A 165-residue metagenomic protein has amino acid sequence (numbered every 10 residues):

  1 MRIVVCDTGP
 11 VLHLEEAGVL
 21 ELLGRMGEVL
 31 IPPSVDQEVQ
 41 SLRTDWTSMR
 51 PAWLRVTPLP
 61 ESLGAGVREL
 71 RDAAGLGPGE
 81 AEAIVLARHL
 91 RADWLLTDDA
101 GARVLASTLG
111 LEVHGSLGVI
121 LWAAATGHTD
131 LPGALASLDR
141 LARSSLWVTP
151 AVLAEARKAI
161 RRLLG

Functional and structural regions predicted by a protein language model:
R2-W94, A100-R103, S107-L111, P150-A151 (+1 more regions): Active-site-proximal, substrate-binding regions of enzyme catalytic domains and RNA-binding/basic surfaces
L109-L111, L117-L164: Hydrophobic alpha-helical interaction segments
